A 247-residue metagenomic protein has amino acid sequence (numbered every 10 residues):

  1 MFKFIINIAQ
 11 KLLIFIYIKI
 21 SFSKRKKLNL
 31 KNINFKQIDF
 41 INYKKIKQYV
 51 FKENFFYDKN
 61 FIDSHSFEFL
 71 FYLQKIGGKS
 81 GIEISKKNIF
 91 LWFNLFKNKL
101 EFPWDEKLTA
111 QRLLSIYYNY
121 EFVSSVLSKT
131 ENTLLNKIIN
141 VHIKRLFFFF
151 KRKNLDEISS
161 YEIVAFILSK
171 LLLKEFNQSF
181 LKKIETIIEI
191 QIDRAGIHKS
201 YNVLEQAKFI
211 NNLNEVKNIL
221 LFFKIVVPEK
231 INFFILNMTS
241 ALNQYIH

Functional and structural regions predicted by a protein language model:
M1-N54: Extreme N-terminal leader/anchor segments
K19, Q37, N42-K45, F51-E53 (+6 more regions): Intrinsically disordered, low-complexity regions enriched in small/polar residues
K44-I46, K87, K99, S240: Alpha-helical structural elements
D58-I235: Aromatic-lined, polymer-binding surfaces characteristic of secreted/periplasmic polysaccharide-degrading enzymes
N237-H247: Anionic-ligand-binding alpha/beta catalytic cores of soluble enzymes and soluble regulatory domains that recognize
